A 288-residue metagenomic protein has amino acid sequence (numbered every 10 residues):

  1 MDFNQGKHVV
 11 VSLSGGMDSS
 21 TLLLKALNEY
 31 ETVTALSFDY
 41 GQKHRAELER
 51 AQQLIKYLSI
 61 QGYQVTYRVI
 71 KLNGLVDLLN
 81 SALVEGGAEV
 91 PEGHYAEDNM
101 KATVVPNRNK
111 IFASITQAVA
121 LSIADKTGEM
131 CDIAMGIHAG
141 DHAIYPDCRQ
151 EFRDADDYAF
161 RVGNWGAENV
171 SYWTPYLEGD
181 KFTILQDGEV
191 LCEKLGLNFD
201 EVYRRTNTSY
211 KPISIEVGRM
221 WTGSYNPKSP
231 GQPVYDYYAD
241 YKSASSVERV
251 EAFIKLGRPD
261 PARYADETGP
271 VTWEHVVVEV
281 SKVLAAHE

Functional and structural regions predicted by a protein language model:
M1-G196, S246: ATP-dependent adenylation/nucleotidyltransferase module used to activate substrates
M1-H8, T66, G86-V104, A124-D125 (+3 more regions): ATP/NTP-dependent adenylation/nucleotidyl-transfer catalytic domains that generate, transfer, or process NMP-activated
